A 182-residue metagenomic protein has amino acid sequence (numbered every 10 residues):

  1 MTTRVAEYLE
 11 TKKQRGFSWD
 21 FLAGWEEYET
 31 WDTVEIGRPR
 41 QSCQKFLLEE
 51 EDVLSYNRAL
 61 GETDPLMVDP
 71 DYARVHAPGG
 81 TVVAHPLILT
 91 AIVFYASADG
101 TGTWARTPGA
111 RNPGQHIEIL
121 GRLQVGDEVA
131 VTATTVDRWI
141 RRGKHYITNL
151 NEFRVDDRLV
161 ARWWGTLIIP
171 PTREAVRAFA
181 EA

Functional and structural regions predicted by a protein language model:
M1-D32, G114, I119-A182: HotDog/MaoC-like acyl-thioester-processing domains
T2-G114, A178-A182: Hot-dog-fold acyl-thioester-processing enzymes
